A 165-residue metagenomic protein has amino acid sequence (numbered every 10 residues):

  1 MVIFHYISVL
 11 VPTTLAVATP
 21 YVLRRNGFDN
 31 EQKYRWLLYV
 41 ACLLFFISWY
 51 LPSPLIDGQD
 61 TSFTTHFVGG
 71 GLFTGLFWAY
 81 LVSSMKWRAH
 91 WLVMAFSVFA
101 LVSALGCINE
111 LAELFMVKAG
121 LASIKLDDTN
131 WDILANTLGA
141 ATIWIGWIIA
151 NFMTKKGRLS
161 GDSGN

Functional and structural regions predicted by a protein language model:
M1-D127, L138-N165: Bulky hydrophobic segments
D132: Divalent-cation-assisted or electrostatically stabilized phosphate/pyrophosphate-binding catalytic cores
